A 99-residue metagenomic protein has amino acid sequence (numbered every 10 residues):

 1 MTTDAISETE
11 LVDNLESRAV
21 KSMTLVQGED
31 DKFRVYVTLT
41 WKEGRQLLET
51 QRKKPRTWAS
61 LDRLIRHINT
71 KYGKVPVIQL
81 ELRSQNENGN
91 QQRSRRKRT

Functional and structural regions predicted by a protein language model:
T2-R34: Short N-terminal "domain-start" leader segments that mark the transition from disordered tails or signal peptides into
T3, L11-N14, R52, G89-T99: Secreted/extracellular ectodomain signature
D4, E16, L39, R45-E49 (+1 more regions): Generic alpha-helix detector with strongest preference for long hydrophobic helices that associate with membranes
V26-K53, G73-K74, E81-Q85: Short aromatic-glycine-(Arg/Gly/Cys) micro-motifs in beta-strand/loop hairpins
K53-K54, I65: Amphipathic protein-protein interaction modules
L61-R96: Short, compact, well-ordered microdomains
